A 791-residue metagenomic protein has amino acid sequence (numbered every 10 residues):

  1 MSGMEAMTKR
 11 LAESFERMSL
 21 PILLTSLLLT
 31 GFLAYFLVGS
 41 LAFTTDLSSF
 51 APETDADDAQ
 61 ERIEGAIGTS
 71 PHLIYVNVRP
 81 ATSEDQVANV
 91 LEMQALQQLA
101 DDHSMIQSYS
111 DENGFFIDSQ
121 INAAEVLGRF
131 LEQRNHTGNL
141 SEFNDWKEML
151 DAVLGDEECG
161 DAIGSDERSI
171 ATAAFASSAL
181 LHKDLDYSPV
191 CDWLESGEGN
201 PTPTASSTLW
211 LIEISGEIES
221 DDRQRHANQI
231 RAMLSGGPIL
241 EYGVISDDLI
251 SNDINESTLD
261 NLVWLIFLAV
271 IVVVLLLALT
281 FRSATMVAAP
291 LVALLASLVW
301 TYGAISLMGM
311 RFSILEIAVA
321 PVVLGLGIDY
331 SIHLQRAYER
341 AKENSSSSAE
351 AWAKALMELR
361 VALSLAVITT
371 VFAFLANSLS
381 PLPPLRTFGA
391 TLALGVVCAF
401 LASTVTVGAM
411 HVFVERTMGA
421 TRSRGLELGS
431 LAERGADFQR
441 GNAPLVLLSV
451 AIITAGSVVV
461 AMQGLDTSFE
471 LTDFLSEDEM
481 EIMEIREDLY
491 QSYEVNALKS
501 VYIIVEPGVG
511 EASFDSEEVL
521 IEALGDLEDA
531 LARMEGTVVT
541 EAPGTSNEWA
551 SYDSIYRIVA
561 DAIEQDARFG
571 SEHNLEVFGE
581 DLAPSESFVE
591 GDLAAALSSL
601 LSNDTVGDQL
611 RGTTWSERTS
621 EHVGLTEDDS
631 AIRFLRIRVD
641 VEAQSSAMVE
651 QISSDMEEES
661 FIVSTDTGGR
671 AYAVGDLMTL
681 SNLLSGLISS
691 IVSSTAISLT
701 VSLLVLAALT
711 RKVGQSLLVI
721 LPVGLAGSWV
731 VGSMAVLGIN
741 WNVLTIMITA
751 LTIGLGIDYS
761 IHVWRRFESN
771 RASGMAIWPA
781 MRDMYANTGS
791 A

Functional and structural regions predicted by a protein language model:
M1-S2, R340-A353, S403-R434, I777: Feature of multi-pass inner-membrane transport and sensor proteins that recognizes transmembrane helices together
S2-A269, L276, T280-T285, M418-S694: Feature of extramembrane
P21, T25, W264, L268 (+14 more regions): Alpha-helical transmembrane segments of multi-pass inner-membrane proteins, especially transporters/permeases
D253, S257-W264, L291, Y330 (+2 more regions): Pore- and gate-forming transmembrane helices of large, multi-pass membrane proteins
N255-F312, L363, L379-P383, S693-I739: Interfacial segments of transmembrane alpha-helices in multi-pass membrane proteins
V274-A278, L294-L295, R311-I332, L375 (+4 more regions): Hydrophobic transmembrane alpha-helices
L307, Y330-L334, R360, S364-V367 (+4 more regions): Transmembrane alpha-helices and their membrane-interface boundaries in multi-pass membrane transporters and channels
Q651-A791: C-terminal transmembrane helical bundles of large multi-pass transporters and their helix-start/helix-kink determinants
